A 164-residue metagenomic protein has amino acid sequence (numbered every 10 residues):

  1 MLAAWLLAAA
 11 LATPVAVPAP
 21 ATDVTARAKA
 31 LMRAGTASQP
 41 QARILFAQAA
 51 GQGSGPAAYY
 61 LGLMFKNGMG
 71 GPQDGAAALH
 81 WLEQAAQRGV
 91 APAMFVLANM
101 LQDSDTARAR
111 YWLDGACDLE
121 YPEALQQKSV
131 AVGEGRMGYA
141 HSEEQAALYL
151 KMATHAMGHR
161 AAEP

Functional and structural regions predicted by a protein language model:
M1-L6: Sec-dependent signal peptide recognition, specifically the positively charged N-region followed immediately by
L7-L45: N-terminal leader/linker segments that initiate helical-solenoid repeat arrays
A19-P20, M32, S38, G51-S54 (+6 more regions): Short helix-capping/linker turns of helical repeat alpha-solenoids
V24-R33, A58-N67, M94-D103, Q127-G135: Hydrophobic face of amphipathic alpha-helices that form TPR/SEL1-like repeat modules and related alpha-solenoid
T36-I44, P72-W81, S104-W112, Y139-Y149: Structural signature of tandem alpha-helical TPR/SEL1-like repeats, specifically the intra-repeat loop/turn
F46-A49, Q84-A85, G115-A116, M152-A153: Canonical positions in the second alpha-helix
G55-N99: Mid-chain, structured segments of secreted extracytoplasmic proteins
A131-P164: Terminal, low-structured helical/coil segments at or just beyond the last alpha-helical repeat
